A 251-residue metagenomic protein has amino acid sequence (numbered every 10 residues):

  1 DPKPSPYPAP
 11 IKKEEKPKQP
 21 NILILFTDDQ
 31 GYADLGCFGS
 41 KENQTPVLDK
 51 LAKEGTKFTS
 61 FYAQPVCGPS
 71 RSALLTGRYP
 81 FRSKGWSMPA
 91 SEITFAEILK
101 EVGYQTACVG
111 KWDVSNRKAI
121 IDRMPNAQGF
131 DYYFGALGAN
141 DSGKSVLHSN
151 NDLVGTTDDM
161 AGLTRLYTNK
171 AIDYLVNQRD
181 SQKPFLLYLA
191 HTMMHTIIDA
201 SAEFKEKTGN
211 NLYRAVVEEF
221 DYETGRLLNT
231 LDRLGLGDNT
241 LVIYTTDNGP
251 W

Functional and structural regions predicted by a protein language model:
D1-W251: Formylglycine-dependent sulfatase
